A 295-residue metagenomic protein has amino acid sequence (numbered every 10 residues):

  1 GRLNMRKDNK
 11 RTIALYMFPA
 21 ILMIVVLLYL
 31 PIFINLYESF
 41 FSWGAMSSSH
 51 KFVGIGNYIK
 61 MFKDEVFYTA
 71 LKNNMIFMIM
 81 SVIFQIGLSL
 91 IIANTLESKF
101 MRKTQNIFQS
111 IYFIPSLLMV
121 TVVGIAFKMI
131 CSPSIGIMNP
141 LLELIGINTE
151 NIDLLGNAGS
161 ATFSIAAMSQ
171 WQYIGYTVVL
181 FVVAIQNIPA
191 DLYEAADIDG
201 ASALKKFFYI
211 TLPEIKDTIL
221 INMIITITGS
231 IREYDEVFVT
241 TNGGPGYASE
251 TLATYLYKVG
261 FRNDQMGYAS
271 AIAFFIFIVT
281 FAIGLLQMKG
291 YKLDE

Functional and structural regions predicted by a protein language model:
G1-N4: Short, Lys/Arg-enriched N-terminal segments with co-localized hydrophobic residues within the first ~10-30 amino acids
R6-E295: A structural signal for multi-pass alpha-helical bundles of membrane permease subunits that mediate small-molecule
